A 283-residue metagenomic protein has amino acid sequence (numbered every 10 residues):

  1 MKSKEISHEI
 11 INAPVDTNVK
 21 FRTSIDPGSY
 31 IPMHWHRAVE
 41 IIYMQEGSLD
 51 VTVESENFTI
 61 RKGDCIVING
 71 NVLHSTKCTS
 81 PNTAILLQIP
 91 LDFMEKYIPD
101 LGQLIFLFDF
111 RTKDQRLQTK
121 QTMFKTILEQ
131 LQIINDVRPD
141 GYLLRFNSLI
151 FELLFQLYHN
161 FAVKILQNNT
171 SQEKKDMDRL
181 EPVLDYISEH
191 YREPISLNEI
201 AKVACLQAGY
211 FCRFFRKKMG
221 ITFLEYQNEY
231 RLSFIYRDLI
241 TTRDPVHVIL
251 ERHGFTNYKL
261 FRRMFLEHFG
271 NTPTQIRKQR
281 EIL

Functional and structural regions predicted by a protein language model:
M1-R61, C65, V72, C78 (+4 more regions): Generic protein-terminus/edge-of-domain signal
K2-R22, G70-D136, L154-L166: A hydrophobic/aromatic-rich effector-binding and dimerization subdomain of bacterial HTH-type transcriptional regulators
G47, M123-V137, R179-H190, F234 (+1 more regions): Solvent-exposed, amphipathic alpha-helical segments
F110-K120, N135-F146, F155-E189, E193 (+2 more regions): Short, Lys/Arg-enriched, Trp-marked, Pro/Gly-tolerant hinge/linker segments that flank
I150, P245-V246: Hydrophobic alpha-helical connector segments
S188, P194-L232, D244, L250-Q279: Basic/polar phosphate-binding segments, predominantly the helix-turn-helix DNA-binding elements of transcriptional
